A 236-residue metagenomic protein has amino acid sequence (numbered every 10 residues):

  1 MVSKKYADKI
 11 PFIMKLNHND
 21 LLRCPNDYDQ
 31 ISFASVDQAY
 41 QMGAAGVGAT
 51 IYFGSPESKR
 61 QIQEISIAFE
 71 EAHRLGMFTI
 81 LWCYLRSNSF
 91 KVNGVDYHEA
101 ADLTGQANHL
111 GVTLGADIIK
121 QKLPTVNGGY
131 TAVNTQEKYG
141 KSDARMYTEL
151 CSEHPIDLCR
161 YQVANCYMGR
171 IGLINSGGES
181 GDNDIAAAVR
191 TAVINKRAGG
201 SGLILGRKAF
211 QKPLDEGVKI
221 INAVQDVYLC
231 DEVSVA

Functional and structural regions predicted by a protein language model:
M1-I174, D182, A186-G202, L229-C230: Alpha/beta enzyme core
G54, A209-F210: Short beta->alpha junction loops/turns
A198-G199, F210-A236: C-terminal helical cap(s) of enzyme catalytic domains, especially alpha/beta-barrels
